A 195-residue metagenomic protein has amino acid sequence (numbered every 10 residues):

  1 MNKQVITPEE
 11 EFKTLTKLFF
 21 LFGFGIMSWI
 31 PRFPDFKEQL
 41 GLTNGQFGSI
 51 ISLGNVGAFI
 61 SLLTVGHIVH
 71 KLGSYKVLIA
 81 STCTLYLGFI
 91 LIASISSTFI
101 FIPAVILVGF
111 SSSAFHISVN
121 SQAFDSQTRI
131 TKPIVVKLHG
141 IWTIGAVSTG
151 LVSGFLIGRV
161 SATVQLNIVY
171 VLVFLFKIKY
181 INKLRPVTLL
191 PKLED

Functional and structural regions predicted by a protein language model:
P8-R32, I106-L107, D195: Pair of pore-lining "gating" transmembrane helices in MFS-fold secondary transporters
L15, F33, L42-I51, V135: Juxtamembrane helix-start elements in MFS-like secondary transporters
F20, F99-F115: Hydrophobic core of transmembrane alpha-helices in multi-pass small-molecule transporters, especially MFS/SLC-type
M27, G54-L63, A146-V147: Residue-level signature of mid-helix packing/kink "hotspots" within the transmembrane helices of 12-pass Major
F33, V65, G145-I157, Q165: Small-residue (Gly/Pro/Ala) motifs that create kinks and tight helix-helix packing interfaces
I60-F99: Conserved MFS/SLC helix-loop-helix module at the cytosolic interface between two early adjacent transmembrane helices
A114-T128: Intracellular juxtamembrane helix-capping segments at the cytosolic ends of symmetry-related transmembrane helices
V164-N182: Symmetry-related core transmembrane helices of the 12-TM Major Facilitator Superfamily/SLC fold
